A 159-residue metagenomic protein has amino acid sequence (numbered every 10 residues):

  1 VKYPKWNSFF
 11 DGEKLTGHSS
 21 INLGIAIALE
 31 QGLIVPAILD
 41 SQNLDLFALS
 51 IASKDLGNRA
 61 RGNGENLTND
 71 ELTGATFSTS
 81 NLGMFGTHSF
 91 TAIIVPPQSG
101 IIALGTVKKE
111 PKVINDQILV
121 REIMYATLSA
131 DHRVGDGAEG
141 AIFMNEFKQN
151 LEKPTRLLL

Functional and structural regions predicted by a protein language model:
V1-L159: C-terminal catalytic/motor cores of large multi-domain enzyme assemblies
